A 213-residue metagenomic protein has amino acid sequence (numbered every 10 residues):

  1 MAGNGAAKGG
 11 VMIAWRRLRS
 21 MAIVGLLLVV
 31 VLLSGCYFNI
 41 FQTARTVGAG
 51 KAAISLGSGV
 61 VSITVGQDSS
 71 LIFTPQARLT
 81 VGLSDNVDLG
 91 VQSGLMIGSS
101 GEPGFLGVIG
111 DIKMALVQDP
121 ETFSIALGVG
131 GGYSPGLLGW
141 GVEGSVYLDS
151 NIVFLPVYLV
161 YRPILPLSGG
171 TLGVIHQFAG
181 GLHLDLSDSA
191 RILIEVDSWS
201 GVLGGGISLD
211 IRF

Functional and structural regions predicted by a protein language model:
M1-F41, T46-G48: Cleavable N-terminal export/targeting peptides
R17-S20, L79, P163, I192: Positively charged, low-complexity intrinsically disordered regions
C36-S84, D88, Q92-M96, V153: Short glycine/proline- and aromatic-enriched beta-strand/turn motifs that initiate or cap beta-hairpins
G48, G104, W199-G201: Solvent-exposed loop and beta-edge segments used for protein-protein assembly and interaction
I54, L79, I112, V146-L148: Generic structural signal for conserved hydrophobic packing positions in ordered secondary structure
Q67-S134: Glycine- and aromatic-enriched membrane insertion/assembly motifs of diderm outer-membrane and organelle channel
S99-S100, Q118-T122, G128-F213: Outer-membrane beta-barrel transmembrane domain signature
